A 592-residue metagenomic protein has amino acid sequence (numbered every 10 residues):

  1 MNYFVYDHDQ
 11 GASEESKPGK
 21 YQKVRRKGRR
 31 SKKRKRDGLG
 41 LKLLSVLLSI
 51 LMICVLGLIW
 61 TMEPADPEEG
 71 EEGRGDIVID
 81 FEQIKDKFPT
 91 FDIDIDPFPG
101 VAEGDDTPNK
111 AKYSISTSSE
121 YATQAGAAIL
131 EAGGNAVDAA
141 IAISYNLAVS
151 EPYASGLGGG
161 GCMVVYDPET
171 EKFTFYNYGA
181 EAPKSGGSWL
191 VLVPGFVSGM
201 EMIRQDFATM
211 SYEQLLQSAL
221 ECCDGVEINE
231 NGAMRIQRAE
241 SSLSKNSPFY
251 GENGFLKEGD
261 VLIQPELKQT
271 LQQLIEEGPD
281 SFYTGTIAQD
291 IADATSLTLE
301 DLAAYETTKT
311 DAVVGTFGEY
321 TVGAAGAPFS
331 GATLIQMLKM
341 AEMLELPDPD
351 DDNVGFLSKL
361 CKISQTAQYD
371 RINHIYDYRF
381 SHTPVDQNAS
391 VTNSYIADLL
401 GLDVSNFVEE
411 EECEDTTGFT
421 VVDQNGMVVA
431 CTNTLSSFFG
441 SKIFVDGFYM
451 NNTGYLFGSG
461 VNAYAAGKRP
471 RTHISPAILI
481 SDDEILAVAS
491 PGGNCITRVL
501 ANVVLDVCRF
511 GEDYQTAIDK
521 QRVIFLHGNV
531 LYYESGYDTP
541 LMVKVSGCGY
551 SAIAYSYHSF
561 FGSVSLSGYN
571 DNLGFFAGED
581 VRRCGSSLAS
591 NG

Functional and structural regions predicted by a protein language model:
M1-K32: N-terminal targeting leaders characterized by basic, low-complexity, disordered sequences that direct proteins
S31-S49, L58-W60: N-terminal Sec-pathway targeting helices
G73-Q124, A128, A136-T284, A288-F329 (+1 more regions): Noncatalytic scaffold domains of N-terminal-nucleophile
V137, V149-Y153, G159, V164-Y166 (+4 more regions): Active-site rim segments in enzyme catalytic domains, especially the processed small/beta chain of N-terminal
S155, G159-Y166, T417-V422, P476-I478 (+2 more regions): Short beta-strand scaffold segments in enzyme catalytic cores
T308-K309, C413-T416, T472-I474: Short, small/polar residue-rich loop motifs at catalytic or cofactor-binding pockets
M343-T434: Internal maturation/activation junctions in enzymes
S381, N425, K468, L500 (+1 more regions): Extended C-terminal subregions enriched in glycine
